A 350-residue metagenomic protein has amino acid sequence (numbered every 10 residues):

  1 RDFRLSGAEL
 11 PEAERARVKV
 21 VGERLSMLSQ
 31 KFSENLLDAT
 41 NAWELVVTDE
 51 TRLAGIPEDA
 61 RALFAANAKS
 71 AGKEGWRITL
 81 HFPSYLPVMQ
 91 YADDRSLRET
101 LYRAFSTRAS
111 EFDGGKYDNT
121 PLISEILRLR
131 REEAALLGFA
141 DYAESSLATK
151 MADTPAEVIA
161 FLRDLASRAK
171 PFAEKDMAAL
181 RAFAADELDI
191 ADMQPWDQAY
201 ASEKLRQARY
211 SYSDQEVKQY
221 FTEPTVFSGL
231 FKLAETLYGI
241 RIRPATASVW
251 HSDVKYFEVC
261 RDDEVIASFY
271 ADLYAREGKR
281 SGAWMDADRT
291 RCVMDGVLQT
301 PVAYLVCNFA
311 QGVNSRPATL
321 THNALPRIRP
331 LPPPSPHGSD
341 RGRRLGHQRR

Functional and structural regions predicted by a protein language model:
F3-S6, L86-V88, F112-K116, L147-V158 (+1 more regions): Second-shell loop/turn segments in exported
G7-V21, R108-S145: A conserved hydrophobic secondary-structure block that centers on an alpha-helix together with its immediately flanking
K19, R24-M27, E34, D38-T79 (+3 more regions): Active-site-proximal, well-structured secondary-structure segments within enzyme catalytic domains
M89-Y91, R280-G282, S315-L320: Short conserved micro-motifs at the rims of enzyme active sites and ligand-binding pockets
Y91, R95-E111: Short, charge-rich amphipathic alpha-helices with coiled-coil/heptad character
E111-N119, K218-T222, A318-T321: Extended, non-catalytic structural segments that build the interaction scaffolds of large macromolecular assemblies
R131, G138, A234, R316-G342: Active-site recognition of the HExxH zinc-binding catalytic motif
R344-R350: Substrate-binding beta-hairpin/strand module that engages nucleic acids
